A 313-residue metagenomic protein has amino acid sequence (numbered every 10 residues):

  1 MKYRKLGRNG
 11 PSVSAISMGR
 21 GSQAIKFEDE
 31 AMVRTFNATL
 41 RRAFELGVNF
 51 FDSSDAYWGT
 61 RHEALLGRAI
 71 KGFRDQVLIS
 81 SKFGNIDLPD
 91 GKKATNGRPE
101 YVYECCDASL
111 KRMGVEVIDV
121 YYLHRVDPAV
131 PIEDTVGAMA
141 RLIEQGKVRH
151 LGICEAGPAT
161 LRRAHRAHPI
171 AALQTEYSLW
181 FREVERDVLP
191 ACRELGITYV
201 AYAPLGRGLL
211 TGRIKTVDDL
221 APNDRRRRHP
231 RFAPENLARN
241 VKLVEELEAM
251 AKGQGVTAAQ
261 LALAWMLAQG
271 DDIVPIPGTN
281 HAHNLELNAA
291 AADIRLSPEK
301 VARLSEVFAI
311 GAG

Functional and structural regions predicted by a protein language model:
M1-L78, A312-G313: N-terminal binding-site loop/beta-alpha segment at the start of enzyme catalytic domains that lines or forms
M18-R20, S53, V120-L123, I153 (+2 more regions): Conserved beta-strand positions
S22-F27, I86-K92, L210, N284-L287: A short acidic, helix-capping loop that chelates divalent metal ions and anchors anionic groups
E28-T35, R61, L65, K93-Y101 (+2 more regions): Alpha-helix N-cap and loop-to-helix initiation/capping positions
D29-A43, G97-M113, G157-R162: Short, acidic/polar
M32, V126, V130-G313: Beta/alpha (TIM)-barrel catalytic core signal, keyed to glycine-rich beta->alpha loops juxtaposed to Asp/Glu that bind
Q76-G97: Structural motif corresponding to the early beta-alpha repeats
L110-P128: Active-site groove signature of glycoside hydrolases
